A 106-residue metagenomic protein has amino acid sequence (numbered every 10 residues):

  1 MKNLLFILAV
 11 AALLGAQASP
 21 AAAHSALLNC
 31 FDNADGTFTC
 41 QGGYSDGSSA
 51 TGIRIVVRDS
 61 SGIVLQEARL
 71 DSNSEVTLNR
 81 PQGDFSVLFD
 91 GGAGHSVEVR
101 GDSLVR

Functional and structural regions predicted by a protein language model:
M1-F6: Positively charged n-region of N-terminal signal peptides that target proteins for export
L13-A21: C-terminal segment of classical bacterial N-terminal signal peptides
P20-F38, G43, S61, R100-V105: Beta-strand-rich domain onsets/edges
D46-A50: A short beta-turn/strand-edge loop motif at beta-sheet boundaries
T51-I53, F85: Short beta-strand/loop motifs in extracellular/secreted proteins, especially within beta-sandwich accessory domains
R54-E67: Short amphipathic beta-strand segments in non-cytosolic proteins
R69-L78: Glycine-centered loop-to-beta-strand initiation motif
G83-V97: Short, aromatic- and glycine-rich surface loops/edge beta-strands on solvent-exposed regions
